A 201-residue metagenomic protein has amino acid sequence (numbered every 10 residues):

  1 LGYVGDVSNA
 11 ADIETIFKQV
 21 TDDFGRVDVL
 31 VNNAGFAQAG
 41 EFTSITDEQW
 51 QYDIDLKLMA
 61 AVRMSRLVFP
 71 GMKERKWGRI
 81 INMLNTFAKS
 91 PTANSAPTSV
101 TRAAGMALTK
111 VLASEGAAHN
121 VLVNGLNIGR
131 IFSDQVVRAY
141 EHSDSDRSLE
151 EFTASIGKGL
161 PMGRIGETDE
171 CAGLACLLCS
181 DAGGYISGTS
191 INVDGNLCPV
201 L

Functional and structural regions predicted by a protein language model:
I13, E41-F42, Q49-I54, F152 (+1 more regions): Substrate-binding pocket helix/loop in short-chain dehydrogenase/reductase
D28, F36, T43-V62, W77 (+3 more regions): Catalytic Tyr-X3-Lys loop
F42-T43, S90-A96, A118-H119, G163 (+1 more regions): Active-site loop immediately N-terminal to the catalytic Tyr-X3-Lys motif of short-chain dehydrogenase/reductase
S65, T101-R102, T109: Active-site helix of classical SDR
P70, S114-E115, G184: Alpha-helical segment proximal to the catalytic Tyr-Lys
S90, C176, S187-L201: Short C-terminal tail/terminal secondary-structure segment of NAD(P)H-dependent dehydrogenase/reductase domains
A117, L122, I186-G188: Short, small/polar-rich loop/turn modules that mediate ligand/substrate recognition or access, typified
L160-C171, A182: A conserved structural motif in NAD(P)-dependent oxidoreductases
